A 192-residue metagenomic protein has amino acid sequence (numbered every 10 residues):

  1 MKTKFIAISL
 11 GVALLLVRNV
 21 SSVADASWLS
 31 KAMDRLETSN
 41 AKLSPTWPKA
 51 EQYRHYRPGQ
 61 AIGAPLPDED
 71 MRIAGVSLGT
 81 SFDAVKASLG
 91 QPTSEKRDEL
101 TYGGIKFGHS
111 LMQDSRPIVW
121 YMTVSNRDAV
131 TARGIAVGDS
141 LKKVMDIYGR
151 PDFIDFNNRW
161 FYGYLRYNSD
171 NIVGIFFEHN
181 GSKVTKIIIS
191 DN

Functional and structural regions predicted by a protein language model:
M1-A26: Sec-dependent N-terminal signal peptides of Gram-positive bacterial secreted proteins and lipoproteins
A26-P48: N-terminal propeptides/low-complexity segments immediately following signal peptides in secreted or periplasmic proteins
W47-L66, D70-R72, S77-I118, S125-R127 (+1 more regions): A cross-family detector of function-defining hotspots
R133: Glycine-rich loop/hinge motif
